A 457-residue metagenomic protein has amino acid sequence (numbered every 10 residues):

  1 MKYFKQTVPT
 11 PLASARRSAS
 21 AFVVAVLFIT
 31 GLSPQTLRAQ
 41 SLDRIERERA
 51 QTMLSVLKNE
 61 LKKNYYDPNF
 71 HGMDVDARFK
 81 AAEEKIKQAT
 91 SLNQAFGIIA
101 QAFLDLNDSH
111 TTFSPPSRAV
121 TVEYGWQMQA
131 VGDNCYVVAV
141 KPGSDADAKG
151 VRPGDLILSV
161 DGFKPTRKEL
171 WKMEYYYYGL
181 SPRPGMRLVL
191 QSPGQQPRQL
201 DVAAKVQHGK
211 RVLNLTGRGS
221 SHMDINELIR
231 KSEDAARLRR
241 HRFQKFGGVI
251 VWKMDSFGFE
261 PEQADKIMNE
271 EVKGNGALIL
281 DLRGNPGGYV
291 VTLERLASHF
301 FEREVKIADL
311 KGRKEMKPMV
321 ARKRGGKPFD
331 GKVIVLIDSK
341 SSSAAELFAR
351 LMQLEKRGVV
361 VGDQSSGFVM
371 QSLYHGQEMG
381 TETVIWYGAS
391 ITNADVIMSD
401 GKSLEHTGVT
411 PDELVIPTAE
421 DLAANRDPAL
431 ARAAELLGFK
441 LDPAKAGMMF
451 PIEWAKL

Functional and structural regions predicted by a protein language model:
M1-R16: N-terminal secretory signal peptides that target proteins for export/translocation
S20-G31: Bacterial N-terminal signal peptides
P34, A39-S41: Boundary at the C-terminal end of the N-terminal hydrophobic targeting segment
E46-F70: Mature N-terminal segment immediately following signal peptide/propeptide cleavage in secreted/periplasmic
L57, A146-W171, I279-D281, M352-E355 (+3 more regions): Conserved PDZ fold ligand-binding element
P68-C135, G185, Q196-R242, D442-K456: Extended, small/polar residue-biased N-terminal targeting/export presequences and adjacent propeptide/linker tracts
R118-S159, F163-R167, F259: PDZ/PDZ-like domain segments forming the peptide/carboxylate-binding groove, activating on the N-terminal beta-strands
R183-P184, V189-E382, L422: Cleft-lining beta-strand/loop regions that shape enzyme active-site pockets
